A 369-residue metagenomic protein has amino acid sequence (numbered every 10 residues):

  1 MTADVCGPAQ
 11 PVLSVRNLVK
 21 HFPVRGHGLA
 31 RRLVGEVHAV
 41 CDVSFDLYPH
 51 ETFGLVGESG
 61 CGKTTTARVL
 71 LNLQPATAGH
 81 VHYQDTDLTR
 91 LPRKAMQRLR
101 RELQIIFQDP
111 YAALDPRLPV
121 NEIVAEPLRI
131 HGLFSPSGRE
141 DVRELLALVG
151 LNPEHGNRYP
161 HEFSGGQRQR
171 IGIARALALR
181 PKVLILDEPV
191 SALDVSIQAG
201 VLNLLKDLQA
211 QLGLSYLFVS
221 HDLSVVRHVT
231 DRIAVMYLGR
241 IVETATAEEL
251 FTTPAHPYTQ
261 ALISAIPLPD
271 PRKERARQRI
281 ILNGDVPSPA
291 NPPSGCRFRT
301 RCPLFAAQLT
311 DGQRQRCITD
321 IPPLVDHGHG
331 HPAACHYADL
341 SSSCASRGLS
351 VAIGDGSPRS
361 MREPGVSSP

Functional and structural regions predicted by a protein language model:
A3-P11, R25-R31, T246-G354: Charged, flexible cofactor/metal-binding loops and thiol motifs
L29-V34, L88-Q104, E122, I130 (+2 more regions): ABC ATPase NBD coupling module
L71: Helix-to-loop junction immediately C-terminal to a conserved catalytic motif
G79-D87: Conserved ABC transporter NBD signature motif
T86-D87, P136-E154, I263-S264: Conserved ABC ATPase "signature" region
Y159-F163, Q167: Conserved ABC ATPase signature
K182-I185, P189, L193, I197-R275: P-loop NTP-binding/switch modules centered on Walker-like glycine-rich loops
